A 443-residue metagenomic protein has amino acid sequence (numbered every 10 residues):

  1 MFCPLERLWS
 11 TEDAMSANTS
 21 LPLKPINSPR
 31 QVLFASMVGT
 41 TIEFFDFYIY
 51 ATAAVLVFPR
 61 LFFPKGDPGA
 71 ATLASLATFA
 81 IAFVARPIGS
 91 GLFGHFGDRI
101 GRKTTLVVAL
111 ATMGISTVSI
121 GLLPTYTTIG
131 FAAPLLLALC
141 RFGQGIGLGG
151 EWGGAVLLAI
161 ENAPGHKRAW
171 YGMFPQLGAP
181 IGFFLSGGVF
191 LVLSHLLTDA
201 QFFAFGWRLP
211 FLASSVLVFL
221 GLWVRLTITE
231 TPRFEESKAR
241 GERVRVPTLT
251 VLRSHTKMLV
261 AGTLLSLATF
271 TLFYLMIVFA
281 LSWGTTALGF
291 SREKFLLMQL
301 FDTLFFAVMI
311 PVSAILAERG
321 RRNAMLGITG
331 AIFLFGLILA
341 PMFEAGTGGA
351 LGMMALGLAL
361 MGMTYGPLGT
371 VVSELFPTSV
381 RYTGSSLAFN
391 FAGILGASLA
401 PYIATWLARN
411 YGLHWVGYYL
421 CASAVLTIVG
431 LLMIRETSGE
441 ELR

Functional and structural regions predicted by a protein language model:
A51, K257-F305, A397: Extracytoplasmic gate region of multi-pass secondary transporters
S90-G101, I310-R321: Helix-to-loop junctions at the C-terminal end of transmembrane segments in multipass secondary transporters
R99-L110, E318-T329: Cytoplasmic membrane-interface "Motif A"-like loop-to-helix N-cap segments of 12-TM Major Facilitator Superfamily
A111-I129, A331-A345: C-terminal ends and interior cores of transmembrane alpha-helices in multi-pass membrane transporters/permeases
W170-S194, F389-A400: Glycine-rich segments within core transmembrane alpha-helices of 12-TM secondary carriers
G221-I228, S423-R443: Multi-pass alpha-helical transporter architecture, strongest for 12-TM Major Facilitator/SLC carriers used
N323-P367: C-terminal transmembrane helical hairpin of 12-TM major facilitator-type secondary transporters
S379-A408: A late C-terminal transmembrane helix in Major Facilitator Superfamily
